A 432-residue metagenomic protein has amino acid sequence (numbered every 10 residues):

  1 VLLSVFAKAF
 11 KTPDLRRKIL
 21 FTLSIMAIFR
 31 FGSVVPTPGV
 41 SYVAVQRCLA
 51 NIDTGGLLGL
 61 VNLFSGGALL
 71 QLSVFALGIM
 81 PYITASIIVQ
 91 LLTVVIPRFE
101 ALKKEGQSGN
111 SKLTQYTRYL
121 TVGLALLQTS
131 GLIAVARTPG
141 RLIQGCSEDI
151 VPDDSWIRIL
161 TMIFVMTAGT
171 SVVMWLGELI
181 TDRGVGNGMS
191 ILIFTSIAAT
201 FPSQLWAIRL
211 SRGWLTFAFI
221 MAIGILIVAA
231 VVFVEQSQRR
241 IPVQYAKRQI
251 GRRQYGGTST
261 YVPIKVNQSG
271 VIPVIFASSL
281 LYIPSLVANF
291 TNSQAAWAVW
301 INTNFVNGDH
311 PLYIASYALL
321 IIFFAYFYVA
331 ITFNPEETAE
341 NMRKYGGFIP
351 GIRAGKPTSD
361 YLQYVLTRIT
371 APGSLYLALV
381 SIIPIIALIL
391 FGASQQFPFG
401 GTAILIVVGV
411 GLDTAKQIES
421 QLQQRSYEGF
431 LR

Functional and structural regions predicted by a protein language model:
V1-K103, S108-R432: N-terminal cationic and glycine-rich segments that engage phosphates or anionic surfaces
